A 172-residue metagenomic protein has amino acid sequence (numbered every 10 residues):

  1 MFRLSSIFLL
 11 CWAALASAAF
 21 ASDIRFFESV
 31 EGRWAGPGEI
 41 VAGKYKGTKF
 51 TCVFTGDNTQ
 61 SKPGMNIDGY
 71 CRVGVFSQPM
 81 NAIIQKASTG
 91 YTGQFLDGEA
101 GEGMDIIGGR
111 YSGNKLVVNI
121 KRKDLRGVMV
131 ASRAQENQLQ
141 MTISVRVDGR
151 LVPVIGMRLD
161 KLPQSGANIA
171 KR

Functional and structural regions predicted by a protein language model:
S5-A16: Bacterial N-terminal signal peptides
F20-A35, N58-Q60, I83, S132-A134: N-terminal helix-cap/turn-to-beta initiation motif at the start of protein domains
G38-E39, N66-R72, G93-G98, K115-R122 (+1 more regions): Short beta-strand segments that buttress and anchor functional surface loops
K46-K86: N-terminal glycine/threonine-rich, aromatic-flanked beta-hairpin/loop signature
K46-V53, K123-L125, L151-M157: Amphipathic hydrophobic-ligand
G69-Y111: Predominantly extracellular/secreted and cell-surface proteins with exposed, flexible low-complexity segments
E102-V130: Acidic, glycine-rich flexible loop segments
V130-R172: Edge beta-strand at a domain terminus
